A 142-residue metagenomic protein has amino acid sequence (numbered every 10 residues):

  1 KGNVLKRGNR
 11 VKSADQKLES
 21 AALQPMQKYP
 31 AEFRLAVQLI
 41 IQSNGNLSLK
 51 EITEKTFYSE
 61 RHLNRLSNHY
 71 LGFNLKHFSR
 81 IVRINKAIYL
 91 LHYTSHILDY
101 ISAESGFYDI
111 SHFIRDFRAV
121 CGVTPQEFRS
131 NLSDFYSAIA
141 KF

Functional and structural regions predicted by a protein language model:
K1-K50, T56-E60, N74, Y89-H92 (+3 more regions): Alpha-helical bundle regulatory/interaction domains
L47-K50, N64-H69, K76-S79: Long, low-complexity intrinsically disordered regions
E54, H69, A103-E104, A119: Alpha-helical residues within the helix-turn-helix
S67-F73, D116-F128: A secondary-structure capping/hinge motif
N68, A87-L90: Enrichment for repetitive, rod-forming helical segments
